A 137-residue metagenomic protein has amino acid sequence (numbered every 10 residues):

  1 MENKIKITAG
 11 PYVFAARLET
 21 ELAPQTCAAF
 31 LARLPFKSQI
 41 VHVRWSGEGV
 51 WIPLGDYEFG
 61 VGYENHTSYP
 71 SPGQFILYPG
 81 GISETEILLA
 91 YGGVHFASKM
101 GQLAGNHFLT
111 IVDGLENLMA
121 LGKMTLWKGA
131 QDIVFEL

Functional and structural regions predicted by a protein language model:
M1-L22: N-terminal intrinsically disordered, low-complexity, charge/repeat-rich segments that act as generic
L18-L137: Glycine-rich active-site loops that engage anionic ligands at enzyme catalytic sites
